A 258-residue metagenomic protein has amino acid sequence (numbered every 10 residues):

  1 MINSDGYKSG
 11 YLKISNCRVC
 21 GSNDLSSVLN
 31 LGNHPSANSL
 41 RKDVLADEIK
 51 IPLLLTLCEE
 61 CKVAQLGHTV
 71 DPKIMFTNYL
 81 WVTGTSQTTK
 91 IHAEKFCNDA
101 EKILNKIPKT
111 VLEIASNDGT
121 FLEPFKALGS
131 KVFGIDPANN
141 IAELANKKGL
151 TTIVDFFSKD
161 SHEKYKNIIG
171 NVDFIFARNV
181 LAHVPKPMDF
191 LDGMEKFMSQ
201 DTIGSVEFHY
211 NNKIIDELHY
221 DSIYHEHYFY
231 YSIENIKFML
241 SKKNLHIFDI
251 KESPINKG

Functional and structural regions predicted by a protein language model:
I2-T88, K251-S253: N-terminal juxtadomain amphipathic helix that follows a signal peptide/anchor or precedes a small N-terminal auxiliary
R18-S26, I233-I250: A SAM-dependent methyltransferase catalytic signature shared across enzymes that methylate proteins
E48-N140, L144: Extended interfacial segments that mediate partner engagement and assembly in macromolecular machines
G149-K164: Conserved SAM-binding strand-loop segment of SAM-dependent methyltransferases
D173-F176: A conserved beta-strand element that flanks and buttresses the S-adenosyl-L-methionine
R178-V180: Short catalytic micro-motifs in class I SAM-dependent methyltransferases
M188-I203: A short glycine-rich, Lys/Arg-flanked "PGG" loop and its adjoining helix->strand segment in the class I
G204-F229, I233-N235: Short, glycine-/aromatic-enriched active-site segment of Class I SAM-dependent methyltransferases
